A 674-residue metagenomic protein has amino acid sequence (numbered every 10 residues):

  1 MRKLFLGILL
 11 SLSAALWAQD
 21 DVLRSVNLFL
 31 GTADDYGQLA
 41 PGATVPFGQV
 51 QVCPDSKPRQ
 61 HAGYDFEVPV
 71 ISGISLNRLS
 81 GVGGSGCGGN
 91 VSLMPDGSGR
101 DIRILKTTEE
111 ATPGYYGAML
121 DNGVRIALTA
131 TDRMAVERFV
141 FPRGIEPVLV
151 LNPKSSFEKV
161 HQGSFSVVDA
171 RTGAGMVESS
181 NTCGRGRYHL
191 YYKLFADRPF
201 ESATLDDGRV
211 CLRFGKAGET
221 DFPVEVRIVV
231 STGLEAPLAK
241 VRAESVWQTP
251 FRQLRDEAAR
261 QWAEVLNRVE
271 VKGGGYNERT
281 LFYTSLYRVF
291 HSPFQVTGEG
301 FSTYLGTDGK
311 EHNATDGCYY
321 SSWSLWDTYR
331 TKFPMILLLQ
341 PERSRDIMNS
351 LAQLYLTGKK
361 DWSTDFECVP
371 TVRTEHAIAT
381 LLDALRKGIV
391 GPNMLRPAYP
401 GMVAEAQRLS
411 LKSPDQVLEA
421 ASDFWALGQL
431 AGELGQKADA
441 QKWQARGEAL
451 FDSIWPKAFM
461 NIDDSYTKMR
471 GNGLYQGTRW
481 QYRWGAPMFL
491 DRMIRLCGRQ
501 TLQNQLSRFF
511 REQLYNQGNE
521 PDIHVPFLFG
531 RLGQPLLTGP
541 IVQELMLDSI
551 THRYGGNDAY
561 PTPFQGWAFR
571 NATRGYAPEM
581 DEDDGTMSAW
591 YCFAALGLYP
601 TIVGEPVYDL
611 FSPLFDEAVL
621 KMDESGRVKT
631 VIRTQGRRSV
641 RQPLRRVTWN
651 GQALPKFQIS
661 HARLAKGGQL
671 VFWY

Functional and structural regions predicted by a protein language model:
M1-L4: Positively charged n-region of N-terminal signal peptides that target proteins for export
L9-W17: Hydrophobic h-region of N-terminal signal peptides that target proteins for export in Gram-negative bacteria
Q19-F333, L337-A379, R386-R396, P400-S410 (+13 more regions): Accessory carbohydrate-recognition regions in carbohydrate-active enzymes
E419-D423: Hydrophobic, small-residue-rich alpha-helical packing segments that form membrane-like cores
W425, Q429-G432, D463: Conserved, charged catalytic cores of large soluble enzymes
W455-R470: Long, well-ordered, tryptophan-enriched scaffold segments
G636-G651: Surface-exposed interfaces of beta-sheet-rich extracellular modules
